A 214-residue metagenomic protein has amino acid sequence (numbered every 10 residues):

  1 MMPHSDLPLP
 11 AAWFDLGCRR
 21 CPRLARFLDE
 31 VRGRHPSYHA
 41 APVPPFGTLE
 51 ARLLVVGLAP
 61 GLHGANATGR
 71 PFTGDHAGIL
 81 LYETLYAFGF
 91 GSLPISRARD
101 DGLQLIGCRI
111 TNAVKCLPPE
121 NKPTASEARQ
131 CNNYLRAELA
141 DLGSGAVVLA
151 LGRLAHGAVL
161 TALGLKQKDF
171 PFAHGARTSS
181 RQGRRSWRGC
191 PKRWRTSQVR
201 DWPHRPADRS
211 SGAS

Functional and structural regions predicted by a protein language model:
P3-H174, S180-S214: A polyanion-binding, active-site-adjacent surface
